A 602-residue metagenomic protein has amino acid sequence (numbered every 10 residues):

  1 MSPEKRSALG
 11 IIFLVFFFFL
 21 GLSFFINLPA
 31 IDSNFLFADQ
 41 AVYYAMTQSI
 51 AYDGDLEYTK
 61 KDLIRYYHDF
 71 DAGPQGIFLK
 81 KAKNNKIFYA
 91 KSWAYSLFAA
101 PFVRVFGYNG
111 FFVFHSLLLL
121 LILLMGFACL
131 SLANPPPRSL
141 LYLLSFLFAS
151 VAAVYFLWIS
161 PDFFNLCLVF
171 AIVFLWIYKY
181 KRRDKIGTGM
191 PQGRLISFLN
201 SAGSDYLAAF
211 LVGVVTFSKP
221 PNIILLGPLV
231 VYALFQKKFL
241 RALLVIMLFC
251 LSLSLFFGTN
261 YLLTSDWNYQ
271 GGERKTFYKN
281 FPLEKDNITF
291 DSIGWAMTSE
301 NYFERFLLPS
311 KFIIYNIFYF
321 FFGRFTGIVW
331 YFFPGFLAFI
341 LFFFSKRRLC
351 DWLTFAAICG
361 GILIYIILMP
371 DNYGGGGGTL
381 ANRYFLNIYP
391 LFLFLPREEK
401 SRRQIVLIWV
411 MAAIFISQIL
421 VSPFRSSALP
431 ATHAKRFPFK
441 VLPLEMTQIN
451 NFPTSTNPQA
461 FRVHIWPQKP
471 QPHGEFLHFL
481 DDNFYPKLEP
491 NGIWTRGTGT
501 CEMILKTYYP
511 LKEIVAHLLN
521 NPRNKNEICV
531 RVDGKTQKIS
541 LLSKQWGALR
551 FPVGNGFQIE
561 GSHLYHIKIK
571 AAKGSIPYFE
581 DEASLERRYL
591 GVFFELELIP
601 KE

Functional and structural regions predicted by a protein language model:
M1, K5-F16, D205-F210, L226-G227 (+3 more regions): Signature aromatic-anchored transmembrane alpha helix within multi-pass, membrane-resident enzymes that catalyze glycan
T47, Y142-L143, L147, G203-K219 (+3 more regions): Membrane-interface alpha helices of multi-pass inner-membrane proteins
Y52-Y95, A99-V103, R274-K311, Y373: Interfacial juxtamembrane loops and adjacent helix segments that form the catalytic/substrate-binding surfaces
G110-P137, C167-L175: Transmembrane-helix motifs of polytopic, lipid-linked glycan transferases
L121, V230-L234, F320, G327-C359 (+2 more regions): Hydrophobic, aromatic-rich transmembrane alpha-helices and their immediate juxtamembrane boundary segments
V154-F164, G327, L542-K544: Short acidic/glycine- and proline-prone juxtamembrane loop motifs at membrane-interface regions of multi-pass membrane
Y178-D184, S197, I224-L253, F257-G258 (+1 more regions): Perimembrane helix-loop-helix junctions
A242-L341, F355-Y365, S417, V421 (+1 more regions): Membrane-lumen/periplasm interface segments of specific transmembrane helices in polyprenyl phosphate-linked
